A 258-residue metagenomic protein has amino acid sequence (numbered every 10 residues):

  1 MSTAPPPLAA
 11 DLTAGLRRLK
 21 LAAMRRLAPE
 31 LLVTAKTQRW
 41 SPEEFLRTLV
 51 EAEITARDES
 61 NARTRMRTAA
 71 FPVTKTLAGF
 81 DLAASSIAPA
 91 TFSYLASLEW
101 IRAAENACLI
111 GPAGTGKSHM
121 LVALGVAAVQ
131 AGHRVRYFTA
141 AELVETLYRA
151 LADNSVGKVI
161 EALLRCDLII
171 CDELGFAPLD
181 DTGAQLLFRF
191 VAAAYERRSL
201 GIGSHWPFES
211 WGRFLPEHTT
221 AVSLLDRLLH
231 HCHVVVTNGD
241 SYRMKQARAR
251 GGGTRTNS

Functional and structural regions predicted by a protein language model:
M1-A14, R250-S258: Intrinsically disordered, low-complexity and often Lys/Arg-enriched segments
A10, A14-R17, R26-P29, R47 (+11 more regions): Solvent-exposed alpha-helical segments within well-ordered globular domains of core cellular machineries
T13, R17, L21-P72: Interdomain "pre-motor" coupling segment immediately N-terminal to P-loop NTPase/helicase cores
R47-A103, Y242-T254: AAA+ P-loop ATPase motor domain of ring mechanoenzymes
D81, C108, I170: Conserved beta-strand segments that form the floor/walls of ligand-binding pockets within enzyme and binding domains
I87-R165, F214-L215: Conserved P-loop
H133-F138, E142-L168, L174-S258: Replace "adjacent to P-loop NTPase cores in ATP/GTP-dependent enzymes" with "adjacent to NTP-binding cores
